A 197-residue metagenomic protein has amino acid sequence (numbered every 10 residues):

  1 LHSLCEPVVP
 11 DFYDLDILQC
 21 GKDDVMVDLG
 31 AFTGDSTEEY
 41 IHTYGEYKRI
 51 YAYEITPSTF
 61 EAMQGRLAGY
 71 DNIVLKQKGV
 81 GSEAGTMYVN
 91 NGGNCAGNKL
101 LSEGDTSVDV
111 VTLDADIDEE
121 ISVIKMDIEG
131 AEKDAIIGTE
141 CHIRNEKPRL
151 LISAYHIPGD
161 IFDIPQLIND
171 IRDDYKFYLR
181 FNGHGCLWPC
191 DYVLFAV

Functional and structural regions predicted by a protein language model:
L1-V197: Phosphate/nucleotide-binding beta-alpha loop and adjacent structural elements of enzyme active sites
